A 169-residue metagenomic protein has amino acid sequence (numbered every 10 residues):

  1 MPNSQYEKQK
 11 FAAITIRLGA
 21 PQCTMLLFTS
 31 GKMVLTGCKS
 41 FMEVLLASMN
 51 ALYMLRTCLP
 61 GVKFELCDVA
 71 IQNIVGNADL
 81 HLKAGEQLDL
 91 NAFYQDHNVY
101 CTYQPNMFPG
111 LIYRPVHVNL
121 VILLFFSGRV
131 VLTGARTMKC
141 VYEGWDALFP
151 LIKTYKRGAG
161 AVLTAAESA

Functional and structural regions predicted by a protein language model:
M1-V121, S127-R129, A135-A169: Intrinsically disordered, low-complexity polar/charged tails and linkers
